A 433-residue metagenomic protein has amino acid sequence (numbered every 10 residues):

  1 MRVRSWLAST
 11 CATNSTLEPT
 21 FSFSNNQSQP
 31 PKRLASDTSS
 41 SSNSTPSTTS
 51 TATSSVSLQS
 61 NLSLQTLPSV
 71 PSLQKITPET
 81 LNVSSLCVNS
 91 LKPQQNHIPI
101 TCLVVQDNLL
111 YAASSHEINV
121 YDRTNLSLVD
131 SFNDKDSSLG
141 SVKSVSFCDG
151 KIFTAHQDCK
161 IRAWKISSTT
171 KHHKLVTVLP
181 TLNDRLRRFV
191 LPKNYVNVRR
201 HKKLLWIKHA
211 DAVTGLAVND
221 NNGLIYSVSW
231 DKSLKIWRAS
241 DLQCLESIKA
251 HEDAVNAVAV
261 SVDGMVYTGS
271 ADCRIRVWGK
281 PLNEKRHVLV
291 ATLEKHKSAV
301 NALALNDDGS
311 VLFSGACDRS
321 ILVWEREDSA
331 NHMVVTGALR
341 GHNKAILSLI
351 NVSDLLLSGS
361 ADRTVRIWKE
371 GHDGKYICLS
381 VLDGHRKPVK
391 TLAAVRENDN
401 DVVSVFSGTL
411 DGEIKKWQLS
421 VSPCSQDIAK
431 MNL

Functional and structural regions predicted by a protein language model:
M1-N119, T124, S168-I207, V421-L433: Intrinsically disordered, low-complexity acidic/Ser/Thr/Pro-rich linker and tail segments in large eukaryotic scaffolds
T80-L86, V120-D130, A163-V213, N219-L224 (+9 more regions): Per-blade loop-tip surfaces of WD-repeat and WD-like beta-propellers in eukaryotic adaptors/scaffolds
Q95-I100, D136-K143, V213, V300: Short coil-to-beta transitions that initiate beta-strands within beta-rich domains
V105-L109, C148-G150, D263, V352-D354: Short, solvent-exposed coil/turn segments at beta-strand boundaries
L110, I152, V266, N400-V405: Entry beta-strands of beta-propeller and related beta-repeat scaffolds
A113-S115, A155-D158, N221, V228-D231 (+4 more regions): Conserved strand-to-loop turn within each blade of WD40 beta-propeller repeats
S127-I152: Blade-loop segments of beta-propeller domains
V142, Q157, V190-K193: Feature marking well-ordered beta-strand scaffolds used for ligand recognition
